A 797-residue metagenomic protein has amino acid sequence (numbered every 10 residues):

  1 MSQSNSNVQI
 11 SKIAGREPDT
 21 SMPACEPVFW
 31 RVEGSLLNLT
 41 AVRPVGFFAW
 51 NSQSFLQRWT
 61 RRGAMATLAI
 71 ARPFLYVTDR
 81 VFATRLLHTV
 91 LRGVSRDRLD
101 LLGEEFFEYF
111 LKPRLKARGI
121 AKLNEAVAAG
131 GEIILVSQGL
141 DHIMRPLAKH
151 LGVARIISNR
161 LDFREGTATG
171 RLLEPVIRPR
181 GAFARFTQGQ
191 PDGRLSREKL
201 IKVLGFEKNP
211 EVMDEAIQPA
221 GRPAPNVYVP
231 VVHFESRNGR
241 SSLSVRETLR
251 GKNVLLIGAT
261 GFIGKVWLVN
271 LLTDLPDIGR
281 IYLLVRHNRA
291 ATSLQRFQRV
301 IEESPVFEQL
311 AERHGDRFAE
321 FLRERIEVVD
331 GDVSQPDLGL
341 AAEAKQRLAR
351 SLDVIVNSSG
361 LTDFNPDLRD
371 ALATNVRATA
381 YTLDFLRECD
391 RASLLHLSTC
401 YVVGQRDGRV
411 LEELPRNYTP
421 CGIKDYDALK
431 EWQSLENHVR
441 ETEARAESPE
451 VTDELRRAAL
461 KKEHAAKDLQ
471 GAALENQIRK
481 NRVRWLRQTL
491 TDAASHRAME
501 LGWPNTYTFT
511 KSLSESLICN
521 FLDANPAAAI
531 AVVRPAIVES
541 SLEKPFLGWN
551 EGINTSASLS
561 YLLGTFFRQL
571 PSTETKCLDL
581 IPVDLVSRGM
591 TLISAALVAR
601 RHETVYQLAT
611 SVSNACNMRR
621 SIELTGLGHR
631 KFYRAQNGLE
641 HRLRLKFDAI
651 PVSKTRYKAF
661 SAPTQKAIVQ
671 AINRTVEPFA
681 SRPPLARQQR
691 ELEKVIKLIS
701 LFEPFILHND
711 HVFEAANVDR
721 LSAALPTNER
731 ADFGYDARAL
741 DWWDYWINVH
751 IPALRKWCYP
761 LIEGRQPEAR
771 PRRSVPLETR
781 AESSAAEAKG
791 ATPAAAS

Functional and structural regions predicted by a protein language model:
S2, S11-I13, P23, L101 (+1 more regions): C-terminal cap/substrate-recognition subdomain and adjoining C-terminal extension of metal-dependent phosphatase-like
G15-L75: Active-site neighborhood of HAD-like aspartate-dependent phosphohydrolases
F82-A117: Metal-dependent phosphoesterase signature
R246, K252-D274: N-terminal Rossmann NAD(P)H-binding glycine-rich loop of SDR-like oxidoreductase domains
P305-V354: Conserved Rossmann-fold cofactor-binding substructure of NAD(P)-dependent oxidoreductases
A349-R350, V354-S358, N365-A373, R377 (+2 more regions): Conserved Rossmann-fold NAD(P)-dependent oxidoreductase catalytic core, especially the SDR/UDP-sugar
R484-N505, K544, G548-L585, G589-I593 (+2 more regions): A conserved pocket-lining segment of Rossmann-fold NAD(P)-dependent short-chain dehydrogenase/reductase
A596-P704, N709, R720-R738, P752-A796: Mid/C-terminal beta-alpha module of Rossmann-like enzyme folds, strongest in SDR-family dehydrogenases/epimerases
